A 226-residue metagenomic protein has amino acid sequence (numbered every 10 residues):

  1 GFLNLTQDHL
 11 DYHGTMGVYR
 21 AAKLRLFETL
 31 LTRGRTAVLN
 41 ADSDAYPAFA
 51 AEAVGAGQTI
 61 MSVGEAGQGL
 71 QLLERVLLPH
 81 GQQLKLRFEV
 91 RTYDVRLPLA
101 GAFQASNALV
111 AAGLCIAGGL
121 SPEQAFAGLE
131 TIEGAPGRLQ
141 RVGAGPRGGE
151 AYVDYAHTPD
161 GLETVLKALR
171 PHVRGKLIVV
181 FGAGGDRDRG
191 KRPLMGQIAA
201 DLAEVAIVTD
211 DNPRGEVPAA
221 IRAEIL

Functional and structural regions predicted by a protein language model:
G1-A151, L226: Acidic, Mg2+-coordinating active-site environments of NTP-dependent enzymes
H9, H13, H157, R189: Histidine-centered active-site/metal-ligand motif
A135-G137, D160-L226: Active-site beta-alpha connecting loops in nucleotide-dependent enzymes
D154: Conserved phosphate/oxyanion-binding catalytic-loop motifs
